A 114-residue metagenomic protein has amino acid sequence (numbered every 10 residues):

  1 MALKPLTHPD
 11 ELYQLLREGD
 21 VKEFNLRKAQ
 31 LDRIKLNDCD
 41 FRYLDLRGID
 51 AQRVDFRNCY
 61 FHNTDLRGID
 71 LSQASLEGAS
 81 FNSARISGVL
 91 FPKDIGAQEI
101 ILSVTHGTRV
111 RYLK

Functional and structural regions predicted by a protein language model:
K4, H8-K114: Tandem repeat scaffolds
